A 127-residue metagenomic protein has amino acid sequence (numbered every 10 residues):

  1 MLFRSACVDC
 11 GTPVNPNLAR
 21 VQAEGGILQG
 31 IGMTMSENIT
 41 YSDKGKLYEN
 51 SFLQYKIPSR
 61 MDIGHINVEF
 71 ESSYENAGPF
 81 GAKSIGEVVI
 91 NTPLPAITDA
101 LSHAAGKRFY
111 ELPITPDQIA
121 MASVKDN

Functional and structural regions predicted by a protein language model:
M1-N127: C-terminal catalytic domains of large/alpha subunits in multi-subunit enzymes
